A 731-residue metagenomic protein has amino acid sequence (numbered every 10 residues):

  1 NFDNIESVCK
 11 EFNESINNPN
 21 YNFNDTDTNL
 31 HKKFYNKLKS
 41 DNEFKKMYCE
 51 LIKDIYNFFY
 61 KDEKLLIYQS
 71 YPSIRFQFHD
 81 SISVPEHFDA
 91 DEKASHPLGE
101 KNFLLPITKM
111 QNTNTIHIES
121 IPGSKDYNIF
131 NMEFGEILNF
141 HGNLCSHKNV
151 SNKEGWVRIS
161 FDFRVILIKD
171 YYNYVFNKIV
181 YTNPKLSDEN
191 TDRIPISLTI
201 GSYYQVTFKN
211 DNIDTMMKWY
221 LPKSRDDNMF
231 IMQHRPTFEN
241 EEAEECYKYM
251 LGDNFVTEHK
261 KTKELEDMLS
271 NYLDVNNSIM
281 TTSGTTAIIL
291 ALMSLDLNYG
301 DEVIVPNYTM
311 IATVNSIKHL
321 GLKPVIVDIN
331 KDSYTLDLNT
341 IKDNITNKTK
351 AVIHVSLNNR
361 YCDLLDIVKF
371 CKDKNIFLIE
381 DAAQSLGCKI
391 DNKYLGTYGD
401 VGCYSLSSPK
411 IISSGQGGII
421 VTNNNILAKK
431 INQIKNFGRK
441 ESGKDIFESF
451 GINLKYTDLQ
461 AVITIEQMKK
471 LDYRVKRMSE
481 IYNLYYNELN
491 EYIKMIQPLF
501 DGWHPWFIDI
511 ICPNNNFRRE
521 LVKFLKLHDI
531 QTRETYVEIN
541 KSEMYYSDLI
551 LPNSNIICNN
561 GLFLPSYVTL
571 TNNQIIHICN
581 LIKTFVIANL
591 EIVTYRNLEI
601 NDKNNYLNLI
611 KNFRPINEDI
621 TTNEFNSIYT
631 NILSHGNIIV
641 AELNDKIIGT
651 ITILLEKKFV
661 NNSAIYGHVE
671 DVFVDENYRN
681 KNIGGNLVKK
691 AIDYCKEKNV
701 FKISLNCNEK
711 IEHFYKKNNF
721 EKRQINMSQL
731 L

Functional and structural regions predicted by a protein language model:
I82-H141, W156-R158, Y172-Y174, F370: Catalytic core of non-heme Fe(II) oxygenases with the double-stranded beta-helix
G123-P222: Conserved double-stranded beta-helix
K218-S294, N298, K372, K526 (+2 more regions): Conserved PLP-binding active-site segment in aminotransferase class I/II-type PLP enzymes
K260-D267, V275-N276, N339, A351-V355 (+4 more regions): PLP-dependent aminotransferase class I/II
A291-D343, F524: Conserved PLP-anchoring active-site segment centered on the Schiff-base-forming lysine
D332-S414, I419-V421, I426: Active-site phosphate-binding strand-loop segment of PLP-dependent enzymes
L427, I592-Y606: A short beta-loop-alpha structural element at the N-terminal edge of CoA-dependent acyl/N-acetyltransferase catalytic
V674, N680-D693, K717: Conserved acetyl-CoA-binding loop-helix of GNAT-fold acetyltransferases
